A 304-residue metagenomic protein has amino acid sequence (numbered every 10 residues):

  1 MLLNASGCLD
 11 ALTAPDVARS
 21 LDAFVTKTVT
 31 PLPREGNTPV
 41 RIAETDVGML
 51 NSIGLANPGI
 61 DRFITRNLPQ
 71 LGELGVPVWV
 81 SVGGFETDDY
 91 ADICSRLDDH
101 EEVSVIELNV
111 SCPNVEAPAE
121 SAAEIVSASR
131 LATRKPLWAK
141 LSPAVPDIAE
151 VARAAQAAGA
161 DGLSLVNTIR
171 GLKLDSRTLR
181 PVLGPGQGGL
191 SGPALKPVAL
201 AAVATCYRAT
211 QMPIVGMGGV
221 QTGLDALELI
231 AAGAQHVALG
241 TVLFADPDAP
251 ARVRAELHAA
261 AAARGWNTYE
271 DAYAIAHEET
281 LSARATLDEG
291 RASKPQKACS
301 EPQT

Functional and structural regions predicted by a protein language model:
M1-L3, L74-V80, A132-P143, Y207-M217: Short beta-strand/loop segments at the ligand-binding rim of alpha/beta enzyme cores
M1-P77, G84: N-terminal capping/small domains of soluble enzymes
N4, F24, F63, V80 (+6 more regions): Conserved, mostly hydrophobic/aromatic
G7, S81-F85, L141-D147, V166 (+2 more regions): Glycine-rich beta-to-alpha transition loops that act as phosphate-gripper elements at the mouths of alpha/beta enzyme
T13-A18, Y90-H100, V145-A158, A204-T210 (+1 more regions): Catalytic cores of alpha/beta
K27-P31, I106-C112, G162-L172, G219-V220 (+1 more regions): Glycine-rich phosphate-binding active-site loops on the catalytic face of alpha/beta enzymes
M49-L50, V110-E120, V151-M212: Glycine/Thr-rich beta-alpha phosphate-binding loop at enzyme active sites
L190-T210, Q221-T304: Alpha/beta catalytic cores of nucleotide-metabolism and tRNA/nucleoside-modifying enzymes
